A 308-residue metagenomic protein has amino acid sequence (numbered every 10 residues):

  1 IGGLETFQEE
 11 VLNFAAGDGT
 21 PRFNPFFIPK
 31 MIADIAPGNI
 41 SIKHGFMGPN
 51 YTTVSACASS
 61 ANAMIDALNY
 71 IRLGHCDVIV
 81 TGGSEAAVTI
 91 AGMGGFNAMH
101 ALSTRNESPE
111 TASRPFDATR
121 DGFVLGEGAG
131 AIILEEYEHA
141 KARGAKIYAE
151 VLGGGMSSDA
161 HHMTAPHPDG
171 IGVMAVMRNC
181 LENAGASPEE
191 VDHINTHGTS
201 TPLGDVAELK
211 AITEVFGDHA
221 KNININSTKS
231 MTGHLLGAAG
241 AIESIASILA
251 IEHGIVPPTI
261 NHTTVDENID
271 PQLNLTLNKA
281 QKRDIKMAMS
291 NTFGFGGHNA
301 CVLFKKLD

Functional and structural regions predicted by a protein language model:
G3-D66, A98-V124, I212-A241: Conserved catalytic cysteine-centered active-site region of acyl-thioester-dependent Claisen-condensing enzymes
A36, A63, E135-Y137, D169-G185 (+4 more regions): Short, well-ordered amphipathic alpha-helical segments that serve as non-catalytic structural scaffolds within diverse
A36-P37, S41-H44, P49-E85, V124-A145 (+4 more regions): Active-site-proximal alpha-helical scaffold in enzymes
I40, S60, A67, F96 (+6 more regions): Conserved small-residue
H75-D121, G154-P168, G198-D205, N222-L273: Acyl-CoA/ACP chain-elongation machinery
E107-A184, D192-H193: Condensing-enzyme catalytic core mediating Claisen C-C bond formation in acyl metabolism
V176-H234: A beta-strand-loop signature enriched in Asp, Gly, Thr, and Trp that corresponds to the sialidase/neuraminidase Asp-box
A184-E190, K221, D270-D308: Flexible, low-complexity linker/loop segments at domain and module junctions
